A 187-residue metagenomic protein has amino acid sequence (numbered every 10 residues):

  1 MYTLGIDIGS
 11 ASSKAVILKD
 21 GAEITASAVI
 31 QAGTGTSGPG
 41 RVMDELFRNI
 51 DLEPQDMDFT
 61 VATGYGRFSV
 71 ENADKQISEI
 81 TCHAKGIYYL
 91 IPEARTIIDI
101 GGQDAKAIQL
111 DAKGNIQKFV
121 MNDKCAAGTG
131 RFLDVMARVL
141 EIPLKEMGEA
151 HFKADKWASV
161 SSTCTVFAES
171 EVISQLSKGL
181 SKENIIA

Functional and structural regions predicted by a protein language model:
M1-G21, R95-G114: Gly/Thr-rich phosphate-binding beta-strand-loop-beta motif of the actin/hexokinase/Hsp70
G5-R41, E45, D123-K124: Short glycine-rich, Thr/Ser-proximal phosphate-binding strand/loop in the N-terminal lobe of ATP-dependent enzymes
I17-L18, S69-D74, A107-K113, F119-M121 (+3 more regions): Short acidic, glycine/serine/threonine-rich loops at helix termini
V29-A32, I50-T81, I108-Q109, Q117: Short beta-strand-loop/turn "lid" adjacent to the catalytic site in phosphate-handling enzymes
N115-K156: Glycine-rich phosphate-binding loop plus the immediately following alpha-helix
P143-Q175: Internal, active-site/partner-interface "lid" segment
S170-A187: Adenine-nucleotide phosphate-binding core of ATP-dependent small-molecule kinases
